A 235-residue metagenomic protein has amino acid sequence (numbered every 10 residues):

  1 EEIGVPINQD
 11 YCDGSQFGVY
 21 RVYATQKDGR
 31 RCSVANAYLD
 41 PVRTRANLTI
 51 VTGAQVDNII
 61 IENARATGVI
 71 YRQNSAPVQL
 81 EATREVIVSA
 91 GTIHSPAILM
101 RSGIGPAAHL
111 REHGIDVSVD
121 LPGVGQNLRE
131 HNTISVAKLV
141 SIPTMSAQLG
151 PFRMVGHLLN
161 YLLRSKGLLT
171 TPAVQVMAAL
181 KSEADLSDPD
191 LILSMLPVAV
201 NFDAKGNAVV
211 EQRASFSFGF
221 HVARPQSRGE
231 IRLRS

Functional and structural regions predicted by a protein language model:
E1-A66, I70-R72, S135-L158: Conserved redox-cofactor binding core of oxidoreductases
N8, T49-V51, D116-D120, S194: General small-molecule cofactor/ligand-binding pocket signal
T25-D28, A97, L121, L162-G167 (+1 more regions): Active-site rim elements
T52-Q55, R65, H113, V124 (+5 more regions): Residues that flank catalytic or metal-binding motifs in active/ligand-binding sites
A54, N58-N63, Q73-S75, N132 (+3 more regions): Short, flexible loop/turn elements at secondary-structure junctions
I59-E62, T67-L158, L168: Glycine-rich loop(s) and the adjacent beta-strand/alpha-helix scaffold that form part
A137-R234: FAD cofactor-binding and catalytic pocket of flavoenzymes
